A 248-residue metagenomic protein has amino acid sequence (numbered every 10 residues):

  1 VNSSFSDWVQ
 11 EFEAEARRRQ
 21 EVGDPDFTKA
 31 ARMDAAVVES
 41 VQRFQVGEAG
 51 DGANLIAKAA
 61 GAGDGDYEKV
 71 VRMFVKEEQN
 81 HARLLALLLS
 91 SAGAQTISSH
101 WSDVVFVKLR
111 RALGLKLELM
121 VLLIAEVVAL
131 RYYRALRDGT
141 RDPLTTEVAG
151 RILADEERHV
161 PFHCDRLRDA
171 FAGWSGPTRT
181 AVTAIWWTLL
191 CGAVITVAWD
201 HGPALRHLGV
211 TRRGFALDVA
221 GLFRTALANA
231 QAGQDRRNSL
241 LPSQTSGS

Functional and structural regions predicted by a protein language model:
V1-S248: Non-heme di-metal
